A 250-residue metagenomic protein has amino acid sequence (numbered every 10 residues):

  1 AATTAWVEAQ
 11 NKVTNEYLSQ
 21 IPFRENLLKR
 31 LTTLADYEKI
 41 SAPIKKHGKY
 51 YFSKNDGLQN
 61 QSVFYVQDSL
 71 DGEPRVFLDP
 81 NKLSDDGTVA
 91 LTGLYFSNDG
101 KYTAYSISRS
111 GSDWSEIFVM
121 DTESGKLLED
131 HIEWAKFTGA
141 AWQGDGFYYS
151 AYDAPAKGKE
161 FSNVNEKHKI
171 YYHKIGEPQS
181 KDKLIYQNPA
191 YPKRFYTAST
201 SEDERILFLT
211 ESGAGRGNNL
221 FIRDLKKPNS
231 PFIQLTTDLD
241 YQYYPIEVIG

Functional and structural regions predicted by a protein language model:
A1-G250: Beta-propeller folds
